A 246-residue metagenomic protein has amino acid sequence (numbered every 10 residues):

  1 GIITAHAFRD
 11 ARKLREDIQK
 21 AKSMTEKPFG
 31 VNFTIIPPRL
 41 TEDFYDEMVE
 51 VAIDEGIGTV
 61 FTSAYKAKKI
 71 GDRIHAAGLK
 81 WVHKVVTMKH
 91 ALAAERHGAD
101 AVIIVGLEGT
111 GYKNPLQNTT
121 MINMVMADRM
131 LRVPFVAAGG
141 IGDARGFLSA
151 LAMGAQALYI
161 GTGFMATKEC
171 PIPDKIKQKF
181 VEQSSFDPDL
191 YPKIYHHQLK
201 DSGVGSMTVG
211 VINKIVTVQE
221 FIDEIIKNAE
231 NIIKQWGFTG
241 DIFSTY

Functional and structural regions predicted by a protein language model:
G1-P115, M121-M130: Active-site entrance/lid segments in N-terminal catalytic domains of soluble metabolic enzymes
I35, E108, G140-I141, G163: Acidic, glycine-rich active-site loops and adjacent beta-strand->loop/helix elements that engage anionic groups
K84, G139-G140: Conserved acidic functional residues
N114-V136, G142-Y246: Conserved active-site-proximal phosphate/metal-binding subdomains
